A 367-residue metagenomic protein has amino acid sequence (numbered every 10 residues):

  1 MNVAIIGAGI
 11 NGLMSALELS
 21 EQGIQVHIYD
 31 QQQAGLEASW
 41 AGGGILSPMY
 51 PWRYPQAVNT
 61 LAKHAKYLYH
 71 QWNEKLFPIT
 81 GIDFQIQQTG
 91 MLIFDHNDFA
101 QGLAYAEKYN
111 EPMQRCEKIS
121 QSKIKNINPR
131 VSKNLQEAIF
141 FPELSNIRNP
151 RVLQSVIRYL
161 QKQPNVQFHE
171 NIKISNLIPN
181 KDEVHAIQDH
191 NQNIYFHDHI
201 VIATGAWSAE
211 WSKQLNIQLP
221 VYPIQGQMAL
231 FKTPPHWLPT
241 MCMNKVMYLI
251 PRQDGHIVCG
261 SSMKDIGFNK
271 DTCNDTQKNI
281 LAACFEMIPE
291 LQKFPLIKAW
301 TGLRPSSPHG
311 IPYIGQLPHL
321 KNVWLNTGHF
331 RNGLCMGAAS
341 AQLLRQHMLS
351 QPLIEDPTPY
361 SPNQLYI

Functional and structural regions predicted by a protein language model:
N2-H27: N-terminal Rossmann-like FAD-binding beta1-loop-alpha1 element of flavoenzymes
A4-I6, Y195-W207, A341: Short hydrophobic core segments
I5, G9-I10, Q33, A206 (+1 more regions): Residue-level detector of alpha-helix initiation sites
M14-Q22, Q31, G44-L46, I82-Q87 (+1 more regions): Active-site substrate-recognition segment that forms the wall of the catalytic cavity or substrate channel
I45-I127, A283-F285: Dinucleotide-binding Rossmann-like beta1-alpha1 core, especially the glycine-rich loop that anchors the ADP
G81-I93, Y105-K108, R115-Q163, S262-I266 (+2 more regions): Helix-loop-beta segment of a Rossmann-like dinucleotide-binding subdomain
I139-N191, Y195, H199: Helical element adjacent to the flavin cofactor pocket in flavoenzyme catalytic cores
I288-E290, F294-I367: C-terminal catalytic lobe of FAD-dependent flavoproteins
